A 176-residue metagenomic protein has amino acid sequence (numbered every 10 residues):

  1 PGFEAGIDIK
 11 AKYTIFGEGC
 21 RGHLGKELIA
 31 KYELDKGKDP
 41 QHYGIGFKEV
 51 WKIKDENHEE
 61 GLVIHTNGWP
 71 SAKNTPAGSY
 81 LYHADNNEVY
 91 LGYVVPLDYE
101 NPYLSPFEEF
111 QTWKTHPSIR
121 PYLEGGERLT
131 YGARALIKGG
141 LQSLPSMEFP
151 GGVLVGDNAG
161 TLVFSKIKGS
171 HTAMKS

Functional and structural regions predicted by a protein language model:
P1-P121: Predominantly flavin-linked oxidoreductase catalytic cores and closely associated redox partners
N101-P102, P106-S176: FAD/FMN-dependent oxidoreductases across multiple families
